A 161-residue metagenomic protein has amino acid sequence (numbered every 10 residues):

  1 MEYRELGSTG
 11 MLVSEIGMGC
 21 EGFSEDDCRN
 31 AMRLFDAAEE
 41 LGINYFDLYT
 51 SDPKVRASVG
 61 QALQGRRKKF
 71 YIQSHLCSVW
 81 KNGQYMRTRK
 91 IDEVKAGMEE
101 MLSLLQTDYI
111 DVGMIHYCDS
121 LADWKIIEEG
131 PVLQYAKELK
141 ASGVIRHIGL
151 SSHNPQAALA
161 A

Functional and structural regions predicted by a protein language model:
M1-S74, Y135, A141: N-terminal binding-site loop/beta-alpha segment at the start of enzyme catalytic domains that lines or forms
I16-R29, V79-K95, L121-K125: Active-site mouth loops of central-metabolism enzymes
C20, L48, G83, E99-L102: Generic anion/oxyanion-binding catalytic loop in active/binding sites
E21-F23, Y49-S51, H75-V79, I115-C118 (+1 more regions): Active-site beta-loop-alpha junctions enriched in small/polar residues
D36, E40, M86-A161: Glycine/proline-rich, positively charged, aromatic-decorated active-site loop/lid region on the catalytic face
